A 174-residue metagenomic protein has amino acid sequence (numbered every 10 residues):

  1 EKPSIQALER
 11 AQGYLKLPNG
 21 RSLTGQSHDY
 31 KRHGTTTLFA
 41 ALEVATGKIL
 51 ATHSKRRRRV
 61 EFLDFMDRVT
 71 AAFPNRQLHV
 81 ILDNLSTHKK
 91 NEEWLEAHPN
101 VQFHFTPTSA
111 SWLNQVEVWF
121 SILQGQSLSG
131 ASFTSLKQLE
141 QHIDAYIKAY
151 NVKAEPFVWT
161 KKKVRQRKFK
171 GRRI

Functional and structural regions predicted by a protein language model:
E1-D64, L95, V164-R173: Extended, low-complexity cationic-aromatic segments
T24-Y30, A97-Q115, A131-F133: RNase H-like polynucleotidyl transferase catalytic core
V60-H79: Short, basic/hydrophobic alpha-helical segments
R76-H88: Acidic/histidine-rich, metal-coordinating catalytic segments
K90-H98: Short, aromatic/basic amphipathic alpha-helical patches
V116-S135, N151: Active-site proximal helix-loop segment of RNase H-like, two-metal nucleases, encompassing DDE(D)
Q138-I174: C-terminal domain-tail junction helix/linker
